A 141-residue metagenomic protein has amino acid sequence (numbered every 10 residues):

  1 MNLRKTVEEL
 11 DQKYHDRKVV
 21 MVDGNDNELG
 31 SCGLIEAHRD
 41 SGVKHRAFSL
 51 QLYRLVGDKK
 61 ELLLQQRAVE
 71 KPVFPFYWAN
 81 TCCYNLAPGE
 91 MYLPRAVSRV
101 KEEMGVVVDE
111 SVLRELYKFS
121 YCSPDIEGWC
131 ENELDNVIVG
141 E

Functional and structural regions predicted by a protein language model:
N2-R4: Short, contiguous pre-domain boundary segments
T6-D58: Acidic, metal-coordinating catalytic segment for phosphate/diphosphate chemistry, firing primarily on the Nudix
H15-R17, R46-F48, C82, E115 (+1 more regions): Residues that flank catalytic or metal-binding motifs in active/ligand-binding sites
G42, R46-L86: A glycine-rich, hydrophobic loop/mini-helix early in the fold
R67-E70, E103-E141: Active-site segment of metal-dependent pyrophosphate-handling enzymes, primarily the Nudix hydrolase catalytic core
N85-L93: Acyl-donor binding region in acyl/amide transferases
